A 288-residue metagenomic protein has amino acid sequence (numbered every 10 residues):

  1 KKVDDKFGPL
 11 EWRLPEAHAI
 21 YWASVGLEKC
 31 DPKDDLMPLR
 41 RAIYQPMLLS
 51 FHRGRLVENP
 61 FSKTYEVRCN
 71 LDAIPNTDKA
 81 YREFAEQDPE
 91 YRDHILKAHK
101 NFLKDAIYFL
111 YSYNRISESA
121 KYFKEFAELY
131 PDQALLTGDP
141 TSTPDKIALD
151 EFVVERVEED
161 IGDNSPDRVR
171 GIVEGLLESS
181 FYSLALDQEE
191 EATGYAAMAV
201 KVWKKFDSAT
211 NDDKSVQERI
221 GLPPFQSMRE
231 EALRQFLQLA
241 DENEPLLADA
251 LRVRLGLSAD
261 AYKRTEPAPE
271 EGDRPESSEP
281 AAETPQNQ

Functional and structural regions predicted by a protein language model:
K1-N101, F109-N114: Extended ligand-binding clefts on enzyme/binding-domain cores
F61-I74, A127, V154-P166: Alpha-helical adaptor scaffolds
E66, V157-N287: Long C-terminal extensions of eukaryotic subunits of large macromolecular complexes
T77-D88, E125-A134, A199, F206: Alpha-helical solenoid scaffolds that mediate protein-protein interactions, centered on TPR/SEL1-like repeats but also
H99, D105-A106, I172, S179: Structural register within alpha-helical repeat arrays
A106, S112-Y113, L129-D132: Glycine-centered coil turns and helix-coil junctions that link the paired helices within alpha-helical repeat units
E118-A120: Solenoid-repeat scaffolds in large eukaryotic assemblies
L129-F152, F206-V216: Boundary/linker segments of alpha-helical solenoid repeat arrays
